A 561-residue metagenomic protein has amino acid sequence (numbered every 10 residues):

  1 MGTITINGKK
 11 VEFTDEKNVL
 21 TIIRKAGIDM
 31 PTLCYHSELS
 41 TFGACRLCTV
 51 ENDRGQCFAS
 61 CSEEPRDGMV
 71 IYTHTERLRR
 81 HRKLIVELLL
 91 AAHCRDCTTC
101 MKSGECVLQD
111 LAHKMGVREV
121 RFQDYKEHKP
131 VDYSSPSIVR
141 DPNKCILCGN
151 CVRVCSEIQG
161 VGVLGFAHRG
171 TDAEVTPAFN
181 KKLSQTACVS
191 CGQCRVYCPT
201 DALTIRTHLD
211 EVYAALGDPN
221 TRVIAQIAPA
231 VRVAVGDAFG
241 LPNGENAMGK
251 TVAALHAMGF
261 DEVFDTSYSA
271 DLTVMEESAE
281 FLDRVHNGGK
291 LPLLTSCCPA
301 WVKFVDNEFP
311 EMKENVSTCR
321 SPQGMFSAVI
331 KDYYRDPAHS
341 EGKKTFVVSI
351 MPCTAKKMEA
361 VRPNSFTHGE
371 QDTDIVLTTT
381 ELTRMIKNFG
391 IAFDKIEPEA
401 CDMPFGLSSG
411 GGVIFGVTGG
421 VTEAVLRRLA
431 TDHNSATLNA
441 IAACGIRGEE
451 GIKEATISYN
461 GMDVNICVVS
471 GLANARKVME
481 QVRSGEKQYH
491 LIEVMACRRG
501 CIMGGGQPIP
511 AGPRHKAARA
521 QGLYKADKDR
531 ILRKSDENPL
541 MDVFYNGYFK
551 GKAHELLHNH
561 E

Functional and structural regions predicted by a protein language model:
M1-G2, I6, Y35-S37: Ubiquitin-like/PB1-type beta-grasp interaction modules and other compact soluble beta-rich domains
I6-K9, D53-R54: Short strand-turn-strand beta-turns centered on an Asx-Gly dipeptide
K9-D15: A short N-terminal beta-strand-loop micro-motif at the entrance of redox/enzyme domains
E12, S134, K144, A187 (+2 more regions): Charged, low-complexity surface patches
D15-G68, Y72-H74, L78, L90 (+1 more regions): Iron-sulfur-associated redox domains of electron-transfer enzymes in respiratory and anaerobic energy metabolism
R46-S190, V196, L203-D218, R222: Fe-S ferredoxin-like electron-transfer domains and their immediately adjacent linker/connector regions across
